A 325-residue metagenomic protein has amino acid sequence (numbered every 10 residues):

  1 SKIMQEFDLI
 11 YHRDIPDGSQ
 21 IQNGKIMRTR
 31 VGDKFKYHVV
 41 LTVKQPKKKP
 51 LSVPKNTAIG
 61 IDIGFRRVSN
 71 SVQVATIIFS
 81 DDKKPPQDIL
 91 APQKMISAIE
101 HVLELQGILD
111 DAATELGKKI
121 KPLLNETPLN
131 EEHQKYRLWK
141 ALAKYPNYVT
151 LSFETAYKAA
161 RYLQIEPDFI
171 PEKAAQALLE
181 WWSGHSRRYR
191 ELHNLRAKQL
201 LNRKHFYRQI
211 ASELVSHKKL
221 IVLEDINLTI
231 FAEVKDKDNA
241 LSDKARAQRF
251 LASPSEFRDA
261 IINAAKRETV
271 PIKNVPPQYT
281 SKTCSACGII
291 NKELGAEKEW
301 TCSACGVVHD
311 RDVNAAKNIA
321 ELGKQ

Functional and structural regions predicted by a protein language model:
S1-G32, S80-D81, L251: Acidic carboxylate diad motif detector
F35-Q325: Positively charged, helix-rich recognition surfaces that bind polyanionic ligands
